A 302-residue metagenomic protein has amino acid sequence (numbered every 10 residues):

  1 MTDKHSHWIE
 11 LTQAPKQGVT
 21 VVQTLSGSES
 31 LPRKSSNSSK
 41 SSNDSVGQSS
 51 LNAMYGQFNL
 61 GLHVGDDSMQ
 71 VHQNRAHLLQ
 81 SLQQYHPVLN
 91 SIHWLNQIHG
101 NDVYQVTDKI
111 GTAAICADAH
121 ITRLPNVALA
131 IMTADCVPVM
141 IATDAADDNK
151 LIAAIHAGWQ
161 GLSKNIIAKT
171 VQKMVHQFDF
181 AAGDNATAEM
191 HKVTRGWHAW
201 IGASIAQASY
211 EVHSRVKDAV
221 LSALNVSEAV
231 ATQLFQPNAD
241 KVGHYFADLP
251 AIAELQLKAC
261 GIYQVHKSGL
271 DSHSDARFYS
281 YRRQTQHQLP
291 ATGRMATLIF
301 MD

Functional and structural regions predicted by a protein language model:
M1-D302: Active-site microenvironment for binding and transforming phosphate-containing groups
